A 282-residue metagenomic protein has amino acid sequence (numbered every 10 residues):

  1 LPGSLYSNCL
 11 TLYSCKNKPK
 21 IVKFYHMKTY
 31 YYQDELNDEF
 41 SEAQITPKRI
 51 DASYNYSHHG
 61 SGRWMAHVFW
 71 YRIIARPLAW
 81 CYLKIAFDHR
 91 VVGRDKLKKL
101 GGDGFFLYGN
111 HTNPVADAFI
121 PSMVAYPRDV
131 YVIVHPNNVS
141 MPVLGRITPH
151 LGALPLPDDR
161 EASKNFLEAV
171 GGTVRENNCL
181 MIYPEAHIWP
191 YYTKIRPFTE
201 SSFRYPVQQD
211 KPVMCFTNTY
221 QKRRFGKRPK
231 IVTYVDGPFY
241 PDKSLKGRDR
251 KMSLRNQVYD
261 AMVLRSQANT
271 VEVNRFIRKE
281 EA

Functional and structural regions predicted by a protein language model:
I21-F106, A116-I120, G145, H150 (+2 more regions): Membrane-anchoring hydrophobic helices of lipid-metabolizing enzymes
F24-S53, N165-A282: Non-catalytic C-terminal accessory region of glycerolipid acyltransferases and related lyso-lipid remodeling enzymes
F87, D159-K164, I195-R196: A conditional alpha-helix N-cap/helix-loop micro-motif detector
L100-R160: Catalytic core of membrane glycerolipid acyltransferases/transacylases, capturing the structured, soluble-facing
